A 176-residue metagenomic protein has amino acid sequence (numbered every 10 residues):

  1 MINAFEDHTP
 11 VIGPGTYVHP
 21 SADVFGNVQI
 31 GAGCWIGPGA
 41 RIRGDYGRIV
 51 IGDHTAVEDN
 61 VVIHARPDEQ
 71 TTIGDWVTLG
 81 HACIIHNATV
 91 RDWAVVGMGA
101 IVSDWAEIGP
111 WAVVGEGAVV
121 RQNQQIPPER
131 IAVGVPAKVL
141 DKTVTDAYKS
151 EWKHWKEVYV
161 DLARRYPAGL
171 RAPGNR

Functional and structural regions predicted by a protein language model:
M1-I36: N-terminal segments that cap or nucleate solenoid repeat domains
M1-V11, D45-R48, D53, D59-V61 (+3 more regions): Glycine-rich hexapeptide-repeat left-handed beta-helix
I30-H54: Generic amphipathic, hydrophobic interface segment in small proteins and small subunits
